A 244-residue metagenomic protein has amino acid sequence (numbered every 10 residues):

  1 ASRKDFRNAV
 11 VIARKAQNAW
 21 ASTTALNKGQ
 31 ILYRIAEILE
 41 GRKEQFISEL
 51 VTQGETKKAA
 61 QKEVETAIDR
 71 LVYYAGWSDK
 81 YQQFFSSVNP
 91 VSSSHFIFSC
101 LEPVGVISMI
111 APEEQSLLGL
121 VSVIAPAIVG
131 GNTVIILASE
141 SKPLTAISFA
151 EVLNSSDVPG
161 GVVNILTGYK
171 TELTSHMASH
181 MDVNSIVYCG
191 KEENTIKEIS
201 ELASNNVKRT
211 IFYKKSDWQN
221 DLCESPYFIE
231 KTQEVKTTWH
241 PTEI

Functional and structural regions predicted by a protein language model:
A1-H95: N-terminal Rossmann-like NAD(P)+-binding subdomain of aldehyde/semialdehyde dehydrogenases
A36-I38, I68, A75, V152 (+3 more regions): Alpha-helical structural signal in soluble globular domains
G41, Q45, Q115, P143-L144 (+2 more regions): Short alpha-helical
K62-T66, E140-L144, G168-Y169, G190-K191: Short beta->alpha linker loops
G76, K80-P159: Conserved small-residue-rich beta-alpha loop and adjacent elements that most often cradle the phosphate/pyrophosphate
Y81, V91, G105-S108, S156-I244: Conserved NAD(P)+-binding/catalytic subdomain of aldehyde/semialdehyde dehydrogenases
